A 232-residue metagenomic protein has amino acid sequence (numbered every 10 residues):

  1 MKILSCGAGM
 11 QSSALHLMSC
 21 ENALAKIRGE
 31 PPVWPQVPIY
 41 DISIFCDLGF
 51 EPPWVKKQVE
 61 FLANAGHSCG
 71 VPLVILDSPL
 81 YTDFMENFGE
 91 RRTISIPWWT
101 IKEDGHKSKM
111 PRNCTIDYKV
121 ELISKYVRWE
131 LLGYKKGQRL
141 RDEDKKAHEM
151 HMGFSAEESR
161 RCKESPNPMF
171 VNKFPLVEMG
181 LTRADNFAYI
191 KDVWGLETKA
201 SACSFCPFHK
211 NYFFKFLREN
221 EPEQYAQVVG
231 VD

Functional and structural regions predicted by a protein language model:
M1-D232: Nucleotide-activated chemistry modules centered on ATP-dependent adenylation/adenylyltransferase
